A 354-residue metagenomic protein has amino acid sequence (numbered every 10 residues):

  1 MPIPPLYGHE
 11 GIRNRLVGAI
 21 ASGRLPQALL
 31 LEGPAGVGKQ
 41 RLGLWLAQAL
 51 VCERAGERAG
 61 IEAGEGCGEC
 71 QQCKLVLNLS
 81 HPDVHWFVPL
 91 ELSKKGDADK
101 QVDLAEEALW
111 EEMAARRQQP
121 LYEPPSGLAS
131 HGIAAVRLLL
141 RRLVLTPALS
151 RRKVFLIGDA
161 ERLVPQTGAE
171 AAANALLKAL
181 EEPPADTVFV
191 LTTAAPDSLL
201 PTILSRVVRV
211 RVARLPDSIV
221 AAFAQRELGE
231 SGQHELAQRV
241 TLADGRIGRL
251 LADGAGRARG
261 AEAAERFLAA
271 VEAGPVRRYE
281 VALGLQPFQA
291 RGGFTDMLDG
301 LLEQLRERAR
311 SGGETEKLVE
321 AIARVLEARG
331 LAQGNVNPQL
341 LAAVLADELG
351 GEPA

Functional and structural regions predicted by a protein language model:
M1-A49, E53-I61, Q72, V144 (+2 more regions): Charged, glycine-rich active-site and insertion segments that engage polyanionic ligands
P2-A171: Clamp-loader machinery-focused feature within the broader ASCE/P-loop NTPase space
N78-S80, P183, I203: Short, structurally constrained coil/turn elements that cap an alpha-helix or connect an alpha-helix to the following
L121, S126, E170-L177, L251-G254 (+1 more regions): Short charge-dense sequence patches
R137, R152-V154, A173-L177, V188-A194: Internal metal/ion-chelating core segments
V144, G168, A172-A185: Conserved catalytic/switch belt of AAA+ P-loop NTPases
R162-L163, E182, S198: Residues immediately C-terminal
